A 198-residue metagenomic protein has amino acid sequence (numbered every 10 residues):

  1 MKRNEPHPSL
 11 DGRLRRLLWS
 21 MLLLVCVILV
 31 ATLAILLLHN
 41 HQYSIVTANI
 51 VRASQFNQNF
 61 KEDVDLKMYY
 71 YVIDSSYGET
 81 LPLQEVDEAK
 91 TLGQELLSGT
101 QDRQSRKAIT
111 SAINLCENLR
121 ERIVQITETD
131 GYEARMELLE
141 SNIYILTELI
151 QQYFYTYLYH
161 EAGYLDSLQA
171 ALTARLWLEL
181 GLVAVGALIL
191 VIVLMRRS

Functional and structural regions predicted by a protein language model:
M1-C26, A170-W177: Positive-inside N-terminal membrane-insertion signal
M1-D11, V51, Q55, Y144 (+1 more regions): N-terminal membrane-sensor/transducer module of prokaryotic signaling receptors
L14-K67, S105-A108: Amphipathic alpha-helical segments and their boundaries
N40-Y43, A53, N57, K61 (+8 more regions): Long amphipathic alpha-helices with heptad-repeat character, especially coiled-coil-forming segments used
T47-I50, D63-G78, G93-T100, L119-E133 (+2 more regions): Secondary-structure edge/capping motif, primarily at the C-terminal ends of alpha-helices and the immediately following
V86-L115: Short, solvent-exposed, charged loop/turn and helix-capping segments that join or cap alpha-helices on peripheral
S111-N114, N118-A174: Extracytoplasmic
A162-S198: Selective recognition of signaling/oligomerization transmembrane alpha-helices
